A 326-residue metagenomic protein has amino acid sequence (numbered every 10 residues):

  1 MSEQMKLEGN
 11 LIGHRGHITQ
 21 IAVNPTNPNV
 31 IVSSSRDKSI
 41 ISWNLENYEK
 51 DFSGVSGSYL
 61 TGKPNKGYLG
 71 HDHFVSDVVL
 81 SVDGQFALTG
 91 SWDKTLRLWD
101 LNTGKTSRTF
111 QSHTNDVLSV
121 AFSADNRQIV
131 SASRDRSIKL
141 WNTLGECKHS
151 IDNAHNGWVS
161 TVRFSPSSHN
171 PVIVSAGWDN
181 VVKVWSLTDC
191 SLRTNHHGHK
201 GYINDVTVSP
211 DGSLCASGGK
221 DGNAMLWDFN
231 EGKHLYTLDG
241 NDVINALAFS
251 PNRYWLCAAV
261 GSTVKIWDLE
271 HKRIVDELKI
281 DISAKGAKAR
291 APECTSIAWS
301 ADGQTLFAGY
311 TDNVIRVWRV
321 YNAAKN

Functional and structural regions predicted by a protein language model:
K6-E8, D51-S53, K63-K66, K105-R108 (+5 more regions): A structural motif specific to WD40 beta-propellers
L11-I18, S56-K63, Y68-V75, Q111-V117 (+4 more regions): WD40/WD-repeat beta-propeller blade N-cap
A22-P28, V79-G84, A121-R127, R163-N170 (+4 more regions): Loop/turn segments within WD40 beta-propeller blades
P28-V32, Q85-L88, R97, R108 (+9 more regions): Structural hallmark of WD40 beta-propellers
S34-D37, T89-D93, S131-D135, S175-D179 (+3 more regions): Conserved strand-to-loop turn within each blade of WD40 beta-propeller repeats
I40-N44, L96-W99, V120, I138-T143 (+5 more regions): WD40-repeat beta-propellers
T295-N326: Blade-level signature of beta-propeller repeat domains, shared across WD40, Kelch, NHL, RCC1 and BNR/Asp-box propellers
